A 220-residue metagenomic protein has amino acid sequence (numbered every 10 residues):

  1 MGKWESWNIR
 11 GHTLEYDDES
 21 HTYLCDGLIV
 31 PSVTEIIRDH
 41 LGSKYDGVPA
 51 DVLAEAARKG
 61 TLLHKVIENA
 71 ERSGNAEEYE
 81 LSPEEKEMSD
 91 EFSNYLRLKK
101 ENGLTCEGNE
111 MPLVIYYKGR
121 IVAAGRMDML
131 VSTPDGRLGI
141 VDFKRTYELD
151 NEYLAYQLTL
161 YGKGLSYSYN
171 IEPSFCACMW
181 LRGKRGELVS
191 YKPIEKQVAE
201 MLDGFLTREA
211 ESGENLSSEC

Functional and structural regions predicted by a protein language model:
M1-V66: Charged, glycine-rich intrinsically disordered N-terminal tails and low-complexity linkers that flank
W4-W7, D51-E55, K59-I140, T146-Y153 (+4 more regions): Catalytic cores of nuclease domains that cleave nucleic-acid phosphodiester backbones
Y16, T22-Y23, Y95, F143 (+2 more regions): Aromatic side chains
D17, V33, D39-H40, Y116-K118 (+2 more regions): Surface-exposed loop/turn and secondary-structure junction residues enriched for glycine/proline
Y23, L138, R185-G186: Hydrophobic residues embedded in beta-strands of well-ordered beta-sheets
L154-G164: Short, charged, amphipathic alpha-helix that recurs within catalytic cores of restriction-modification and other
K163-C220: Metal-dependent nuclease catalytic regions and adjoining charged, substrate-binding loops involved in nucleic-acid end
